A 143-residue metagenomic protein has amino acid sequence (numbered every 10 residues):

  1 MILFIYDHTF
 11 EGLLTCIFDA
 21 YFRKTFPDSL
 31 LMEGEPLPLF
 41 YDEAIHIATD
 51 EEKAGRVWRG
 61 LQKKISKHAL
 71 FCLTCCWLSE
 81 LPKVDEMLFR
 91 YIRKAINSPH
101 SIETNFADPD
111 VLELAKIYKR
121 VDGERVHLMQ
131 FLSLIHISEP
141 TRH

Functional and structural regions predicted by a protein language model:
M1-D50: N-terminal ordered "arm"
M1-L3, E86, P140: Generic intrinsically disordered, low-complexity segments enriched for polar/acidic and small residues
Y6-H8, M129-F131, S138: Short His-Asn-centered micro-motif
E33, H127-L134: Short, flexible, solvent-exposed loop/turn segments with mixed acidic/basic and small polar residues
F40-R125: Charged, alpha-helical interface segments at or near domain boundaries
I135-H143: Single conserved hydrophobic/aromatic residue that forms the stacking wall/gate of nucleotide- or nucleobase-binding
